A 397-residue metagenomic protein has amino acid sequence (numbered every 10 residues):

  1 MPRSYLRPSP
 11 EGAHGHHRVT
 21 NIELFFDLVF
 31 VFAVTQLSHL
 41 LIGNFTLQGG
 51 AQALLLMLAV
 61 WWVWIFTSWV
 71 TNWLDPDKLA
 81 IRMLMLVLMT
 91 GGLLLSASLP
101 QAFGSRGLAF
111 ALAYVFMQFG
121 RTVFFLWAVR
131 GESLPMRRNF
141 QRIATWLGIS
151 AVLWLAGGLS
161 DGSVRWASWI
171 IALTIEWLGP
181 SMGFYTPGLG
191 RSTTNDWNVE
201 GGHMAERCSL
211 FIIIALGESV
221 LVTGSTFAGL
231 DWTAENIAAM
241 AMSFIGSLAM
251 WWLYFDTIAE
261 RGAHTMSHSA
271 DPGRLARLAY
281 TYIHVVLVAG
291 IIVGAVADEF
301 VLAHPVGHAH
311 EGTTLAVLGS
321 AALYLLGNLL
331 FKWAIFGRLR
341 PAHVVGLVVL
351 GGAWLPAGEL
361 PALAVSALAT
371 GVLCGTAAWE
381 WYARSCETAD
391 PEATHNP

Functional and structural regions predicted by a protein language model:
M1-L24, V29, L54-L74, L79-M83 (+8 more regions): Predominantly late transmembrane helices and immediately cytosolic-facing juxtamembrane segments
V29-H39: Alpha-helical transmembrane segments of multi-pass membrane proteins
L37-Q48: A short alpha/beta connector and helix-capping loop motif
Q48-L54: Short secondary-structure junction/hinge motifs that connect adjacent elements
S163-W166, L360-G371: Loop-to-transmembrane alpha-helix initiation sites
A334-G337, A353-S366: Membrane-helix boundary connector in multi-pass membrane proteins
A342-G351, A369-T370: Central hydrophobic cores of alpha-helical transmembrane segments in multi-pass integral membrane proteins
W354, L363, G371-E380: Short, amphipathic C-terminal "tail helix"
